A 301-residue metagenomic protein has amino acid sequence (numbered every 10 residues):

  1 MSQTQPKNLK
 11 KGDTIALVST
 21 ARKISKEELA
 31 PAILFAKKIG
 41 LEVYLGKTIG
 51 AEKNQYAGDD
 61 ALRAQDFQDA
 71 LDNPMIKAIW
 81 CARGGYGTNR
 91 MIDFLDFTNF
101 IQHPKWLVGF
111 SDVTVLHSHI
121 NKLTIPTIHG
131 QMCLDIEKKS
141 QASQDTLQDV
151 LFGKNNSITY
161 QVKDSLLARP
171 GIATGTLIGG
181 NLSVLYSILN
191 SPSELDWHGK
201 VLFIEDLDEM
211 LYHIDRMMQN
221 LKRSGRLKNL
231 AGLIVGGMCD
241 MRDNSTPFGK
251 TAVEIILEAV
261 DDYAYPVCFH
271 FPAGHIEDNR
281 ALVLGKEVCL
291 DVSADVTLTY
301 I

Functional and structural regions predicted by a protein language model:
M1-M75: ATP/NTP phosphate-donor binding region
L17, I79, D112, L185 (+2 more regions): Buried hydrophobic positions in well-ordered alpha/beta secondary-structure cores of metabolic enzymes
A78-W80, V108, V201-F203, I234: Structural motif
I79-N89, F110: N-terminal glycine-rich "phosphate-gripper" loop used for MgATP/nucleotide binding and carboxylate activation
F97-I120, P126-C133, P266: Short, acidic/small-residue loops that bind anionic groups at enzyme active sites
I125-N190: Conserved anion/nucleotide-ligand pocket segment
L177-D215: Oxyanion-binding "anion nests"
Q219-I301: C-terminal active-site/capping subdomain that shapes the small-molecule cofactor and substrate pocket of enzyme
